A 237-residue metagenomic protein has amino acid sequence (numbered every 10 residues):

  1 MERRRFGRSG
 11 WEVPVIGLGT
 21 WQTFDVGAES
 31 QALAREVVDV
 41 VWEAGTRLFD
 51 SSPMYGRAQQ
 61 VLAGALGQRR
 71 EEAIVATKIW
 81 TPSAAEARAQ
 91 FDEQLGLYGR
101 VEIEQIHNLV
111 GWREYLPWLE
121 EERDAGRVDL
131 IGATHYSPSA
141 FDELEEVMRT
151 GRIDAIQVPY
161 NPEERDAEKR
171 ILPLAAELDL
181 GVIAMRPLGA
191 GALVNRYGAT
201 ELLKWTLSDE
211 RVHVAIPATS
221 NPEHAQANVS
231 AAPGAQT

Functional and structural regions predicted by a protein language model:
M1-A73: N-terminal binding-site loop/beta-alpha segment at the start of enzyme catalytic domains that lines or forms
M1-R4, Q59-Q60, F91, A140-D142 (+1 more regions): Alpha-helical scaffolding within the catalytic cores of extracellular/periplasmic polymer-degrading hydrolases
F6, L18, V41, F49 (+10 more regions): Conserved, mostly hydrophobic/aromatic
G7-E12, E43, L62-E72, F91-G99 (+3 more regions): Acidic (Asp/Glu)-rich catalytic clusters
G19-A32, A76-A85, T134, L193-R196: Active-site mouth loops of central-metabolism enzymes
G27-V41, S83-Y98, E114, P138-M148 (+1 more regions): Short, acidic/polar
E72-A84, I103-N108: A short, structured active-site edge motif that brings together acidic residues
H107-T237: Beta/alpha (TIM)-barrel catalytic core signal, keyed to glycine-rich beta->alpha loops juxtaposed to Asp/Glu that bind
